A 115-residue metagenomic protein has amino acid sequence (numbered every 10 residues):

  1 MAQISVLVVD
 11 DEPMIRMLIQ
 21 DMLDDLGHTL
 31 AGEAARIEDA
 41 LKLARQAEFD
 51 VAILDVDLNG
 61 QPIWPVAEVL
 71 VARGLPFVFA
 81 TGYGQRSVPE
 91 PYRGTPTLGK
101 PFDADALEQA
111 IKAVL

Functional and structural regions predicted by a protein language model:
M1-S5, D103-L115: Non-catalytic signal-transmission and effector/linker regions of two-component phosphorelay proteins
D10: Conserved acidic carboxylate
P13-G32: Two-component/phosphorelay signaling modules centered on CheY-like receiver
E33-V51: Acidic, metal-coordinating helix/loop segments flanking the phosphotransfer/catalytic sites of two-component signaling
R36, G60-P65: Acidic catalytic/metal-coordinating carboxylates
D55: Active-site residues of response regulator receiver
V78-A80: Hydrophobic/aromatic residues positioned on beta-strands within the core alpha/beta folds
K100: A Lys-centered signature of the CheY-like receiver
